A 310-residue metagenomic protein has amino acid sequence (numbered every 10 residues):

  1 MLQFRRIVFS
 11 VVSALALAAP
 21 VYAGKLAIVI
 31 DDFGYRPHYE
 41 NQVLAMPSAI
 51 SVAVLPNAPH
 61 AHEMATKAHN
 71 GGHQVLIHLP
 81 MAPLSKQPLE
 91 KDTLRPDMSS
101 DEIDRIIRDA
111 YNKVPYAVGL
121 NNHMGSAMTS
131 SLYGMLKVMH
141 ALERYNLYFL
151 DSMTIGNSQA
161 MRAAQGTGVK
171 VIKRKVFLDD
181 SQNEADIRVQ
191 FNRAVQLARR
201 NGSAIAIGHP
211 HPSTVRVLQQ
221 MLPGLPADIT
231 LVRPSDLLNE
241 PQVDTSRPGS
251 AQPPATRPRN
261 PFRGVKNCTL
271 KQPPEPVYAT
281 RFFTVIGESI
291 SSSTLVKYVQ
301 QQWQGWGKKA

Functional and structural regions predicted by a protein language model:
M1-V11: Bacterial N-terminal signal peptides that target proteins for export
S10-A18: Bacterial N-terminal signal peptides
V21-Q87: Active-site beta->alpha N-cap acidic-glycine motif
K25-A27, A49-A53, G72-L76, V118-N121 (+3 more regions): Structural preference for beta-strand elements that scaffold enzyme active sites
L26-I30, K91-D101, D180-D186: Active-site mouth loops of central-metabolism enzymes
A68-Y116: Substrate-binding cleft of extracellular glycoside hydrolase catalytic domains
S100-N192, R199, H209-T230, D236: Catalytic domains of cell-wall/extracellular-matrix polysaccharide-remodeling enzymes, centered on de-N-acetylation
R144-T154, S213-K309: C-terminal domain-boundary segment and adjacent tail
